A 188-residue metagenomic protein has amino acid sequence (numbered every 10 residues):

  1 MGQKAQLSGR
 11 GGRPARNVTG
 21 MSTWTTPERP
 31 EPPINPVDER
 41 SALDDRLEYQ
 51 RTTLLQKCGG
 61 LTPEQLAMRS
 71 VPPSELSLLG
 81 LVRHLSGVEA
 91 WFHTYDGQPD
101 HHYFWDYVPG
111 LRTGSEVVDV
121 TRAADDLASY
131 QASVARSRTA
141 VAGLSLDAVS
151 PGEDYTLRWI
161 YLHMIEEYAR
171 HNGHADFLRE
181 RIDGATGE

Functional and structural regions predicted by a protein language model:
Q6-G20: Short, Lys/Arg-enriched N-terminal segments with co-localized hydrophobic residues within the first ~10-30 amino acids
R16-P32, R40, D44-R112, P151-E188: Short, contiguous alpha-helical
V37-L43, A123-A124: Active-site rim elements
L111-A148, R158-M164: Acidic/histidine-rich alpha-helical segments that form the ligand environment of transition-metal centers
